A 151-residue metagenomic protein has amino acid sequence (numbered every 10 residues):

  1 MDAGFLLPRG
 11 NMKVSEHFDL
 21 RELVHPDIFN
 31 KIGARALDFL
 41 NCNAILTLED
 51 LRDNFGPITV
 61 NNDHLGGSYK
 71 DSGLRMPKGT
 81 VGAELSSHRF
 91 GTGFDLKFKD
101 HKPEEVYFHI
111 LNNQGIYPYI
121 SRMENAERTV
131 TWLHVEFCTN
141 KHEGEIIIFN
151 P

Functional and structural regions predicted by a protein language model:
G4-I58: Active-site acidic/histidine clusters and adjacent loop/turn architecture that either coordinate catalytic ions
D38-F39, D71-P77, L111-Q114: A short linear-motif detector with a strong N-terminal bias
I45-V81: Extended, low-complexity, intrinsically disordered C-terminal regulatory tails of eukaryotic serine/threonine kinases
E84-F94, F98-P151: Catalytic cores and adjacent binding grooves of peptidoglycan-active enzymes
